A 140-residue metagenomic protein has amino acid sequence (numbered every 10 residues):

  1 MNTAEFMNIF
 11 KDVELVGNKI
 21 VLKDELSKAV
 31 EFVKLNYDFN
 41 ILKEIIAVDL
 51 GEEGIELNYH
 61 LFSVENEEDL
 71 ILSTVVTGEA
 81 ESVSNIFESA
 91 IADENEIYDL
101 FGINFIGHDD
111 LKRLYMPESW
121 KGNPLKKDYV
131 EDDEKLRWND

Functional and structural regions predicted by a protein language model:
M1-D140: Terminal low-complexity/charged segments
